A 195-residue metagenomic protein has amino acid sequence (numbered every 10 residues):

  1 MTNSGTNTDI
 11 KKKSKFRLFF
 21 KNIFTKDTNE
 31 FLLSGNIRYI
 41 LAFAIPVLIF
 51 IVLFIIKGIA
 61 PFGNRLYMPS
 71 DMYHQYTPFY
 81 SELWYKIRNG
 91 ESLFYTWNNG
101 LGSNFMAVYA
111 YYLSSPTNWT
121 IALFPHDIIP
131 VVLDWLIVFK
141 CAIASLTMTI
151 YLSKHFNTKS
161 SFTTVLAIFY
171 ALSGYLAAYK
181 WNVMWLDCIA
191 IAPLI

Functional and structural regions predicted by a protein language model:
M1-I59: Start-transfer (signal-anchor) and selected internal transmembrane alpha helices of multi-pass inner/ER membrane
L32-I40, L101-N104, P130, D134-I137 (+1 more regions): Membrane-water interface of alpha-helical transmembrane segments
I40-A44, W135, T164-I168: Hydrophobic alpha-helical transmembrane segments
I49-M148, I168-A190: Membrane-interface coil-to-helix junctions
T149-A171: Transmembrane-helix signature of polytopic, membrane-embedded enzymes that assemble or transfer cell-envelope glycans
I195: Membrane-interface transmembrane helices that cradle and orient dolichyl/undecaprenyl
